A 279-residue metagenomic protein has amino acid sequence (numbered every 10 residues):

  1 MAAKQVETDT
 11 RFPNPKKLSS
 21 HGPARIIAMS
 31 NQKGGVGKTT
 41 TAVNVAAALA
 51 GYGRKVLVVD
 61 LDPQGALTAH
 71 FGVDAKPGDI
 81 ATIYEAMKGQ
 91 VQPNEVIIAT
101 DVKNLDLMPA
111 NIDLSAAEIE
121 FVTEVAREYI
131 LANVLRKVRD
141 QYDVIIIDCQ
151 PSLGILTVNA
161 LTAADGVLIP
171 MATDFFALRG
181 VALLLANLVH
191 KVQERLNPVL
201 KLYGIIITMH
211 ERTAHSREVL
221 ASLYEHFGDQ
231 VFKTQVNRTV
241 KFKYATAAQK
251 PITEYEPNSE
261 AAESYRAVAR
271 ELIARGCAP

Functional and structural regions predicted by a protein language model:
M1-P279: P-loop NTP-binding core
